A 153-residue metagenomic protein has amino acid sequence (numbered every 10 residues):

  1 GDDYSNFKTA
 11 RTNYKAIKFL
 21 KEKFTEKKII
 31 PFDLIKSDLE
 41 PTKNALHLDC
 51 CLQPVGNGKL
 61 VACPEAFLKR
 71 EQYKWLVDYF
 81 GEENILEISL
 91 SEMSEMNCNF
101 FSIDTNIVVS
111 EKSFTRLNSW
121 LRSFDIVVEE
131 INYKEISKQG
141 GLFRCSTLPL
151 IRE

Functional and structural regions predicted by a protein language model:
G1-E153: The feature marks the mature, well-folded catalytic cores of soluble enzymes
